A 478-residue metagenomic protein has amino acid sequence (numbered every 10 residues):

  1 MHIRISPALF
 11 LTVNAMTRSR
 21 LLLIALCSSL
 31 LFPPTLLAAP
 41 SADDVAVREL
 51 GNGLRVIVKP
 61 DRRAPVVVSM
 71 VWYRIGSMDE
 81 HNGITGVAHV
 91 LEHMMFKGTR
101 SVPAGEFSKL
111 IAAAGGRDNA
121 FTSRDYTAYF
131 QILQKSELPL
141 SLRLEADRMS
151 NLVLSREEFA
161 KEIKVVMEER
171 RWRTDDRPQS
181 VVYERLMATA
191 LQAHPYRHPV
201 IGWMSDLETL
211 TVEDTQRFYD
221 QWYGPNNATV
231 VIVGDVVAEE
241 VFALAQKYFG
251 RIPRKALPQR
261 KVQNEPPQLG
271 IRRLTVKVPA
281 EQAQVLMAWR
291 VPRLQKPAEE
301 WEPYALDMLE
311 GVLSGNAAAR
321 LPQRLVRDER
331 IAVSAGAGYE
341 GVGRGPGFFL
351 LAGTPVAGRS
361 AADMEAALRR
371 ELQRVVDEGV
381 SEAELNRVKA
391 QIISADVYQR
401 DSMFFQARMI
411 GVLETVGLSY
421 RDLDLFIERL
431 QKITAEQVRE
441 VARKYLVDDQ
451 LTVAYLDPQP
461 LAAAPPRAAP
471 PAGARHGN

Functional and structural regions predicted by a protein language model:
I3-I24: Bacterial N-terminal signal peptides that target proteins for export
L23-T35: Bacterial N-terminal signal peptides
L36-P40: Boundary at the C-terminal end of the N-terminal hydrophobic targeting segment
E49, E106-L257, T275, V285 (+1 more regions): Charge-rich, well-structured scaffold segments of protease-associated domains
G53, R62-I111, E299-L313, P322-Q323: Active/ligand-binding-proximal structured segments within catalytic/core domains that scaffold catalytic residues
P60-R63, Y183: Peptidyl-prolyl cis-trans isomerase
R62-A64, G224, A280-E281: Short strand-connecting beta-turns/loops that link adjacent beta-strands
R171, A188, L257-A318: His/Glu-based metal-binding/catalytic segments typifying zinc-dependent metallopeptidases
